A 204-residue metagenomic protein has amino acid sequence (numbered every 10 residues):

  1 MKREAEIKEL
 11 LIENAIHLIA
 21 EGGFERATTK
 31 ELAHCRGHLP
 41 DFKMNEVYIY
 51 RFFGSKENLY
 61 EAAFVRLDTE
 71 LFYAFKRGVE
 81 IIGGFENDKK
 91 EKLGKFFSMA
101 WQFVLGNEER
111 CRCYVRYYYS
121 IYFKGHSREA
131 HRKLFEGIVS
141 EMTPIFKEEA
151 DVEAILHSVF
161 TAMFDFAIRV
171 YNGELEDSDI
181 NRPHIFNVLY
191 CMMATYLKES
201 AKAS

Functional and structural regions predicted by a protein language model:
M1-E6, S200-S204: N-terminal intrinsically disordered/low-complexity leader segments
I7-I16, L32, A63-L67, L71-F75: Generic hydrophobic, amphipathic alpha-helix propensity
L10, L18-N58, A62: Helix-turn-helix
N58, W101-S140: Short secondary-structure transition hinges
A62, R66, K76-G106, I155 (+1 more regions): Hydrophobic alpha-helical connector segments
T69-R77, Y122-K147, E153-H157, P183: Amphipathic alpha-helical packing segments from all-alpha helical-bundle domains
G78-F85, C111-Y122, V170-E174: Secondary-structure edge/capping motif, primarily at the C-terminal ends of alpha-helices and the immediately following
R112-R116, R132, T143-Y190, S200-S204: Hydrophobic/aromatic-rich alpha-helical bundle segments in the mid-to-C-terminal region
